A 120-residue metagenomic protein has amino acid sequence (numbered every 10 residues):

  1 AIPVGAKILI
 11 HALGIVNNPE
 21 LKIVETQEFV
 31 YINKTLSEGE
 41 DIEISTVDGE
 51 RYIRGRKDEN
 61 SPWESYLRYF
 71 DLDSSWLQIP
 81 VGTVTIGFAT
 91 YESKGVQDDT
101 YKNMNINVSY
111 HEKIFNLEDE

Functional and structural regions predicted by a protein language model:
A1-E120: Intrinsically disordered, low-complexity segments enriched in serine, threonine, and glycine
